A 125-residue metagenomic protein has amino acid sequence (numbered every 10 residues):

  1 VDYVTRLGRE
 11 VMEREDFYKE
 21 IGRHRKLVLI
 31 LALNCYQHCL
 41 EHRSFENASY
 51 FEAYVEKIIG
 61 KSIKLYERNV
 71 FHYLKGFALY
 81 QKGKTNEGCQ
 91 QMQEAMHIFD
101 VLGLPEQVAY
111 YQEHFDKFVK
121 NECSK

Functional and structural regions predicted by a protein language model:
R6, E10-E13, A53-K57, E94 (+2 more regions): The canonical alpha-helical register within tetratricopeptide repeats
M12-K19, C39, I58-I59, F99: Eukaryotic all-alpha helical interaction scaffolds
K19-R23, I63, V70, L102-G103: Structural signature of alpha-solenoid helical repeat scaffolds
I30-Q37, E67-F77, Q81, Q107 (+1 more regions): "A position-specific structural signal for the A-helix of alpha-solenoid helical repeats
Q37-E41, A78, I98, F118: Residue-level signature for tetratricopeptide repeat
N86-L104: TPR/TPR-like (Sel1-like) alpha-helical repeat modules
